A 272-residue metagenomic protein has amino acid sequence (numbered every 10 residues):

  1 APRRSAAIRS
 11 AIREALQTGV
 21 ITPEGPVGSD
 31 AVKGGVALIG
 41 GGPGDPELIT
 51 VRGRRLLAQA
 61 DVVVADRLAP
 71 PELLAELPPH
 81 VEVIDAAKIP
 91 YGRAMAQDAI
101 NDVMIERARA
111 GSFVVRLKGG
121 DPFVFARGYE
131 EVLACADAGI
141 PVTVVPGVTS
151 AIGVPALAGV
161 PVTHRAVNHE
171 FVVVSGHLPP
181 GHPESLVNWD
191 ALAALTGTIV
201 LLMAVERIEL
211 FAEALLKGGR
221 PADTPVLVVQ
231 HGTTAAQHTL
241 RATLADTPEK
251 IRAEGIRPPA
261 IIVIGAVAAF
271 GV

Functional and structural regions predicted by a protein language model:
P2, P46, R93, V124-F125 (+3 more regions): Alpha-helix N-cap/loop-to-helix initiation residues
P2-V32: An accessory alpha-helical subdomain
R3, A7, A99, T149 (+1 more regions): Charged, alpha-helix-enriched surfaces in structured cytosolic catalytic cores of large nucleotide-utilizing machines
R9-E14, V51-L56, L77-V81, E130-C135 (+4 more regions): Short, solvent-exposed amphipathic alpha-helical segments in soluble enzyme and RNA/protein-processing domains
G28, G34-V36, D98-A99, R109-V114 (+2 more regions): A contiguous loop/helix-start segment that scaffolds small-molecule binding in enzyme catalytic cores
V32-P46, V51-V148, G153, T247-E249: Class I S-adenosyl-L-methionine
V81-K88, G139-T143, V162-V172, G219-V228: Short hydrophobic/aromatic-enriched beta-strand-loop microsegments
G119-L195, H238-A242: Class I SAM-dependent methyltransferase SAM-binding "motif I" and its flanking Rossmann-like core
